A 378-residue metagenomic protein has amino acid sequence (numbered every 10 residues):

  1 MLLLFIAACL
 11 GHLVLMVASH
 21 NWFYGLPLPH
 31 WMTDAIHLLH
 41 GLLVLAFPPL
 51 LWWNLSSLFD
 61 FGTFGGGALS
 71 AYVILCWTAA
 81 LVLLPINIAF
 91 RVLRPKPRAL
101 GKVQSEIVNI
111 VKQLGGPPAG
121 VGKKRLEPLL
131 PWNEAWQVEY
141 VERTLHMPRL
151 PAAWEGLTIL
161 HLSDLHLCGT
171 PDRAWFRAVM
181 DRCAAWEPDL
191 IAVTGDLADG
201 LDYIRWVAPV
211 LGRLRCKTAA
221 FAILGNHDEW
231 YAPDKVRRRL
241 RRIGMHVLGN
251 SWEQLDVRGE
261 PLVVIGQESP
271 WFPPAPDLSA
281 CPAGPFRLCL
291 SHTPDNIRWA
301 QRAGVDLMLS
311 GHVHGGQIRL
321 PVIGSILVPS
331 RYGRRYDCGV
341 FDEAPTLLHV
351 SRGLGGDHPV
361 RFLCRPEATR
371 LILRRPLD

Functional and structural regions predicted by a protein language model:
M1-V138, D378: Non-catalytic terminal accessory segments
G66-I74, C168-D256: Core catalytic region of metal-dependent phosphoesterases/phosphodiesterases, especially metallo-beta-lactamase-like
K124-T158, P171-D181: Membrane/wall-proximal cationic-aromatic binding patches
V138, H146-L160, M245-H246, E253-I265 (+2 more regions): Beta-strand-turn-beta hairpins that frame and shape the catalytic cleft of phosphate-ester-processing enzymes
L160-S163, L190-D196, A219-N226, L248-S251 (+3 more regions): Active-site neighborhood of phospho(di)ester-bond hydrolases with catalytic His/Asp-centered motifs
H166-T170, A198-D202, N226-R237, N250-V257 (+6 more regions): Active-site environment of divalent metal-dependent phosphoester hydrolases
G212, F221, R242, P294-I372 (+1 more regions): Conserved beta-sheet core of the metallophosphoesterase superfamily
R238, R242-M245, R258-W299, A303 (+1 more regions): Binuclear metal-dependent hydrolase catalytic cores centered on His/Asp/Glu-rich metal-binding motifs
